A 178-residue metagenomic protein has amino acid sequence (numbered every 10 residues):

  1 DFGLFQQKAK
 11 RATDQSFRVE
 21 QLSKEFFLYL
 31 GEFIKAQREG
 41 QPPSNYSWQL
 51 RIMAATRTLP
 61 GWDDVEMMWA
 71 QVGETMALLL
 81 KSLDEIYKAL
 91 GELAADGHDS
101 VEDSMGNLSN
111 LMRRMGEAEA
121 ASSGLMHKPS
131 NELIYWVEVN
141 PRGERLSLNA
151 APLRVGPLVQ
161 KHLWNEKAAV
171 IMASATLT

Functional and structural regions predicted by a protein language model:
D1-T178: ASCE RecA-like P-loop NTPase motor cores that couple ATP hydrolysis to mechanical translocation on nucleic acids
